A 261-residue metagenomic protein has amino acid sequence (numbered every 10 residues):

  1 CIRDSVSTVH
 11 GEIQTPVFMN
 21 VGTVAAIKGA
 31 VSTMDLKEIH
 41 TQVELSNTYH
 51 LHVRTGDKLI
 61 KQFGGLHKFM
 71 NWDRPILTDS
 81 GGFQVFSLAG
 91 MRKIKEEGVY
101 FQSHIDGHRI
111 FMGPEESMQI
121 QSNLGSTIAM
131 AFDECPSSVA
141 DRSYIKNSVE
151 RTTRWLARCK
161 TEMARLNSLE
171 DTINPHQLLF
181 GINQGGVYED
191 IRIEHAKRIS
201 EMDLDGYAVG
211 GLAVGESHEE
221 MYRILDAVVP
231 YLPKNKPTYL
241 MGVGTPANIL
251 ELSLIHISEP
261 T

Functional and structural regions predicted by a protein language model:
C1-I2, I199: Low-complexity, intrinsically disordered or weakly predicted helical/coil tracts enriched in serine/threonine
I2-S5, S253-T261: Residue-level detector of conserved catalytic or cofactor/ligand-binding positions in enzyme active sites
R3-T172: Non-catalytic, usually N-terminal nucleic-acid engagement modules in DNA/RNA processing proteins
H40, G125, D203, H256 (+1 more regions): Conserved functional loop/turn residues at catalytic and ligand-binding sites
T153, E162, L166, N174 (+2 more regions): Glycine-rich phosphate/ribose-binding loops and adjacent secondary-structure elements that form binding surfaces
